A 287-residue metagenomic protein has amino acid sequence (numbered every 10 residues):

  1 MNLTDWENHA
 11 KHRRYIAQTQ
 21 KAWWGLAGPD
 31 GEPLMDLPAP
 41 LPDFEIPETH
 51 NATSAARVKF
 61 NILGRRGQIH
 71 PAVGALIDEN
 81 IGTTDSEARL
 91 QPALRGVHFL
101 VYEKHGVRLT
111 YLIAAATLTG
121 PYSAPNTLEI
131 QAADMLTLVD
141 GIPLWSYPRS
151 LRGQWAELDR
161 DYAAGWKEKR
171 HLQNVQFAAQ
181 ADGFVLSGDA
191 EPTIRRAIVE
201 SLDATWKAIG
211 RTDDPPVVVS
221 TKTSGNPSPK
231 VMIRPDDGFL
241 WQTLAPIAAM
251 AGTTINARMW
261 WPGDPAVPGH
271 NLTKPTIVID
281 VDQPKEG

Functional and structural regions predicted by a protein language model:
M1-D43, V278: Polar/acidic, low-complexity leader/linker segments enriched in S/T/G and N/D
N2, W6-H9, R14, S201-I209 (+1 more regions): Extended, charge-enriched helical/coil interaction regions that scaffold DNA-processing and chromosome-maintenance
A39, P92-R95, T110-A115, G225-D236: Short linear interaction motifs
P40-E48, I113-P121, A257: Short amphipathic beta-strand and strand-loop transition segments with alternating hydrophobic
E48-D78, N126-T137, I247: Oligomerization/assembly interface segments of phage tail-like spikes and tubes
G64-H70, G106-T110, T137-P143, D264-P265 (+1 more regions): Short, surface-exposed beta-strand/loop "edge" segments at domain boundaries and coil↔beta transitions
T83-P215: Surface-exposed cap/loop segments at beta↔alpha junctions
S123-V139, P215-G287: Short beta-strand-centered interaction patches in the first periplasmic/extracellular domains of large envelope
